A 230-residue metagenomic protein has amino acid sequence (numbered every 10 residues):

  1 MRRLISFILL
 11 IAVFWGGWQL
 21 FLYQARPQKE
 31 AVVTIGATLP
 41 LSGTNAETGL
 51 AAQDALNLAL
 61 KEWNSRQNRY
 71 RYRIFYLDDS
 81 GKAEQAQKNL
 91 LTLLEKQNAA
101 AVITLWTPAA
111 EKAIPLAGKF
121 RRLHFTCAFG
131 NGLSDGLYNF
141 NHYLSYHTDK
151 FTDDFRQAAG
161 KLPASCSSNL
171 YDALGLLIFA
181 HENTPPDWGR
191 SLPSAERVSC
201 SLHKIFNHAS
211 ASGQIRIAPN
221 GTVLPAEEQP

Functional and structural regions predicted by a protein language model:
R2-P230: Extracytosolic ligand-binding ectodomains
